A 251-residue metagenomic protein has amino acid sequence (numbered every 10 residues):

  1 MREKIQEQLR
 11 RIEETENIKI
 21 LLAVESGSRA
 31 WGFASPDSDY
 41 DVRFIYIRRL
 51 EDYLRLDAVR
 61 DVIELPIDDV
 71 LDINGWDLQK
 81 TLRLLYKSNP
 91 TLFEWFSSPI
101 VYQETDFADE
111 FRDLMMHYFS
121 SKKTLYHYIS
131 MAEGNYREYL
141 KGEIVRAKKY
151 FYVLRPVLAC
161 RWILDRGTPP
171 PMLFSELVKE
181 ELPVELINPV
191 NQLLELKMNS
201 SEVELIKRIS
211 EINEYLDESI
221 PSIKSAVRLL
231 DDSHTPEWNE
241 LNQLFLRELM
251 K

Functional and structural regions predicted by a protein language model:
M1-V24: Helical scaffold of the NTase/Pol beta-like nucleotidyltransferase catalytic core
Q8, I18, L78, R83 (+1 more regions): Conserved NTP-donor binding/palm subdomain of two-metal-ion nucleotidyltransferases/polymerases, i.e., the charged
S26-G27, N74: Short His-Asn-centered micro-motif
G27-D68: Catalytic metal-binding acidic patch
R48-E51, S88-T91, G134, A159-C160: Short loop/turn segments at secondary-structure transitions that flank enzyme active sites
R55-M131: A basic- and aromatic-enriched beta-loop-alpha substructure that forms the phosphate/nucleotide- and DNA/RNA-contacting
R112-T235: Conserved nucleotidyltransferase catalytic core and NTase-mimicking acidic/glycine-rich helix/loop elements in nucleic
D231-K251: Acidic, carboxylate-rich catalytic segments that either coordinate divalent cations
